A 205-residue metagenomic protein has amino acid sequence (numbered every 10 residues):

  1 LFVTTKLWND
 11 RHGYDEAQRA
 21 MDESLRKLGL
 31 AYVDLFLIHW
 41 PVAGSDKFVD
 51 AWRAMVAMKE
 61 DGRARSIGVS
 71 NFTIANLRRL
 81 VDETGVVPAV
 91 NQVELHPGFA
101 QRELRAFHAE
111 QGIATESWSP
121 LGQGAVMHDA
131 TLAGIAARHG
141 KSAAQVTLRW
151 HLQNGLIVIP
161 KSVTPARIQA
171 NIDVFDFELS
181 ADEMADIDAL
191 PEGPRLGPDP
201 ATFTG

Functional and structural regions predicted by a protein language model:
L1, L30-V33, A64, P88: Local beta-strand N-terminus motif with an aromatic residue
L1-R11, Y32-P41, L95: A short, structured active-site edge motif that brings together acidic residues
N9, W40-G205: Beta/alpha (TIM)-barrel catalytic core signal, keyed to glycine-rich beta->alpha loops juxtaposed to Asp/Glu that bind
A17-I38, A57-D61, E83: CE4/NodB-like, metal-dependent polysaccharide N-deacetylase domain that modifies extracellular/periplasmic N-acetylated
